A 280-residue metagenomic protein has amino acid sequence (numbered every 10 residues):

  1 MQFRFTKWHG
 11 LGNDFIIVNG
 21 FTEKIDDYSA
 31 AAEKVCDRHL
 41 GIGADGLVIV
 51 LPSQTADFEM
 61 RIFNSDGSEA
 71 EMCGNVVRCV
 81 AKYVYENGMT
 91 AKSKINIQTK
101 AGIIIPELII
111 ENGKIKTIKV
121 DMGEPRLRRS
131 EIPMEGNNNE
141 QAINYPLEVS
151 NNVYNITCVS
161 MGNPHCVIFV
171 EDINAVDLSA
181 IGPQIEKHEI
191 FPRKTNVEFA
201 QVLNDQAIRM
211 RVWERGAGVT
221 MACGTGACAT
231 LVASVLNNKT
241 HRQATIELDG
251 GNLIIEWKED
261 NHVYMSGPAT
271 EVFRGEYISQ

Functional and structural regions predicted by a protein language model:
M1-E23, V120, N138, A142-V159: N-terminal, positively charged, Ser/Thr/Ala/Gly-biased leader segments that form transit/presequence-like amphipathic
M1-K114, C166-Q280: A glycine-rich beta-to-alpha transition motif near the start of alpha/beta enzyme domains, typified by
K94, I103-I105, I110-V149, V153-I156 (+4 more regions): Juxtamembrane transmembrane-helix boundary motif
